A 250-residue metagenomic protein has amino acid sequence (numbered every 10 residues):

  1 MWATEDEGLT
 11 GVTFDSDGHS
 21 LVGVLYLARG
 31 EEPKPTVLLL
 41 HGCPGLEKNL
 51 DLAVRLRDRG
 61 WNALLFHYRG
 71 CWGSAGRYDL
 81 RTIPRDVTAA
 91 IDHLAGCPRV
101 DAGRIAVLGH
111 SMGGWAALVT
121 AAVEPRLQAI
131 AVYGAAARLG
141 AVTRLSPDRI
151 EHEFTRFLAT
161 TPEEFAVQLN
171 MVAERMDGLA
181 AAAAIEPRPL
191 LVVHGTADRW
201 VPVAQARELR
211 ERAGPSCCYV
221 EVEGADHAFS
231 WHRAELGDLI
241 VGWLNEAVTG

Functional and structural regions predicted by a protein language model:
M1-E31: N-terminal cap/lid segment of alpha/beta-hydrolase-fold proteins
K34, H41-G45, T196: Active-site glycine-rich loops that stabilize anionic/oxyanionic intermediates across multiple enzyme folds
P44, A53, R69-A102: Catalytic nucleophile-loop/oxyanion-hole region of alpha/beta-hydrolase and closely related hydrolase-like folds
K48-L65: Short amphipathic alpha-helix adjacent to the substrate-entry channel of hydrolases
V119-N170, R188: Hydrolase active-site cap/lid region
I185-E186, V192-H194, D198: Short beta-strand/loop motif that positions the catalytic acidic residue of the alpha/beta-hydrolase fold
R199-Q205: Conserved alpha/beta-hydrolase "acid-adjacent" motif
A225-E235: Catalytic histidine-centered segment of alpha/beta-hydrolase-like enzymes
